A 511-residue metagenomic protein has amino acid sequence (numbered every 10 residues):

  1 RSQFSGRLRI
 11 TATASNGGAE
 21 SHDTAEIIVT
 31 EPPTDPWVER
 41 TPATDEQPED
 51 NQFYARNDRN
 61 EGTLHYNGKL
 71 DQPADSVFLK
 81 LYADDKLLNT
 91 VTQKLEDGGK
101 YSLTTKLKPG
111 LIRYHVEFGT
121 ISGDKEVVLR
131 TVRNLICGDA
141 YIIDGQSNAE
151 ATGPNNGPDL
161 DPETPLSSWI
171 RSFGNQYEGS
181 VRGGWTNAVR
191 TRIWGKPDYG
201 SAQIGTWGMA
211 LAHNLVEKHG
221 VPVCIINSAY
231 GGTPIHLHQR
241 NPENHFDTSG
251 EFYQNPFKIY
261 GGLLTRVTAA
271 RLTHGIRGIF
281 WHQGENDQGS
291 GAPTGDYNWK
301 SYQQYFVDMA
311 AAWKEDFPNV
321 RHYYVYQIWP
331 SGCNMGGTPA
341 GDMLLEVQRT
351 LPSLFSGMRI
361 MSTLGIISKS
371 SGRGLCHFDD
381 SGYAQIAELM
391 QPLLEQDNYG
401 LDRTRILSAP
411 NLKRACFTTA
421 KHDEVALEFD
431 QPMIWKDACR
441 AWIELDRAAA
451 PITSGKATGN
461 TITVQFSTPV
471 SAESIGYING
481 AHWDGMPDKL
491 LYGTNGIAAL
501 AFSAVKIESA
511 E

Functional and structural regions predicted by a protein language model:
R1-S5: Solvent-exposed segments in extracellular or luminal domains encompassing
G6-A14: A short beta-strand micro-motif common to beta-rich folds, especially ectodomain repeats
R7, T24-E26, D35, H422: Low-complexity, intrinsically disordered short peptide segments enriched in small/polar/basic residues
A12, A25-E26, T30-E31: Extracellular "leader-to-stem" segments immediately downstream of a signal peptide or signal-anchor in secreted/lumenal
G17-A19, S353: Charged, amphipathic alpha-helical interaction segments
A19-A25, E126-T131: Extracellular and select intracellular beta-sandwich modules with Ser/Thr-enriched, small-residue motifs on
P32-E511: Cell-envelope and extracellular/periplasmic
